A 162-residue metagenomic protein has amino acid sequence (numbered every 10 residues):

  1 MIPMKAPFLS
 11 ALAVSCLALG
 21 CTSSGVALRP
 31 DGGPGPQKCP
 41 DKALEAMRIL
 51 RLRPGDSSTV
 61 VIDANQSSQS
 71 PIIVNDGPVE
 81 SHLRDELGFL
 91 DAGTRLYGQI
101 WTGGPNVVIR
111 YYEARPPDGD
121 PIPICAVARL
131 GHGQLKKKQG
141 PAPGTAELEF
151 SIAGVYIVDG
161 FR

Functional and structural regions predicted by a protein language model:
M1-L9: Bacterial N-terminal signal peptides that target proteins for export
V14-S15, G32: Residue-level signal for mature regions of secreted extracellular proteins and peptides
A18-G20: C-terminal motif of bacterial Sec signal peptides marking the signal peptidase cleavage site
T22-G25: Bacterial signal peptide processing site
A27-R29: Signature of multi-pass transmembrane helix bundles
D31-R162: Contiguous beta-sheet cores, especially beta-hairpins with glycine/small-residue-rich turns and Gly-(small hydrophobic)
